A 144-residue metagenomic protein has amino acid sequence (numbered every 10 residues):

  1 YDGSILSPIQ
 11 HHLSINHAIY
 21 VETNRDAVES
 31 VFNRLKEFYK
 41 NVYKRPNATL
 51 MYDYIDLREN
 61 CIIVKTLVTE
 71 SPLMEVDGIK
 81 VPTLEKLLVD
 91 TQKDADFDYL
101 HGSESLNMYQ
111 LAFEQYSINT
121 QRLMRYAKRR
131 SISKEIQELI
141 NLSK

Functional and structural regions predicted by a protein language model:
Y1-R58: Short gly/ser-rich loop at a beta-strand->alpha-helix junction or flexible surface loop bordering the NTP-binding
Y39-K144: Hydrophobic alpha-helical interaction segments
